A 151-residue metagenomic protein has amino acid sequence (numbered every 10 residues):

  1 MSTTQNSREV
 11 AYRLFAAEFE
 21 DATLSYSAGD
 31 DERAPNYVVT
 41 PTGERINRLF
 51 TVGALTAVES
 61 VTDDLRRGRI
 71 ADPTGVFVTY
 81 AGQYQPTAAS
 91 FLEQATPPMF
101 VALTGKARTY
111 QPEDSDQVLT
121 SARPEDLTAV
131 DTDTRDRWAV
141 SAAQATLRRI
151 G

Functional and structural regions predicted by a protein language model:
M1-G43: OB/S1-fold single-stranded nucleic-acid-binding modules and their adjacent gly/ser/pro-rich low-complexity linkers
Y26-A34, Y110-L119: Intrinsically disordered, low-complexity coil segments
T42-R45, F91: Short, conserved secondary-structure segments in the cores of folded domains
I46-R48, D63-L65, F100, Q117: A general secondary-structure signal for short beta-strands and their flanking turns/coil in non-transmembrane regions
N47-A57, T96-T109, A122-L127: OB-fold and OB-like beta-barrel modules that bind single-stranded nucleic acids
V58-D63, P112, T132: Short, conserved beta-turn/loop elements at beta-strand boundaries and strand-helix junctions
S60-Q85: OB-fold (S1/OB) nucleic-acid-binding surfaces
S90-F100, E113-G151: Extended, charge-rich, solvent-exposed interface segments
